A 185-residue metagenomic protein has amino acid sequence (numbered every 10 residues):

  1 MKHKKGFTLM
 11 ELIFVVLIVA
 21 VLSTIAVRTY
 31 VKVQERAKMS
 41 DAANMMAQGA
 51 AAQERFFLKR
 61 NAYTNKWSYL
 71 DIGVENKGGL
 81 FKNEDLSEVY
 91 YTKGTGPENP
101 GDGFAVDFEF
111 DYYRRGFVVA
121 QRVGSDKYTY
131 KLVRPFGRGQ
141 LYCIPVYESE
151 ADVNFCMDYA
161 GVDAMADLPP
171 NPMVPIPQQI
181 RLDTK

Functional and structural regions predicted by a protein language model:
K2-Q34, A42: N-terminal single-pass transmembrane signal-anchor helix
F7, Y30, F56-F57, Y63 (+1 more regions): Aromatic side chains
E11, D41, Q53-E54, E84: Acidic-residue sensor for enzyme active/binding pockets
A20-T24, G49, F56, N83-E84 (+1 more regions): Short linear sequence motifs
V33, A42-R60: N-terminal alpha-helical signal peptides/signal-anchor transmembrane segments
R60-K185: Periplasmic/extracellular, small/polar-rich flexible segments of pilin-like filament-forming proteins
